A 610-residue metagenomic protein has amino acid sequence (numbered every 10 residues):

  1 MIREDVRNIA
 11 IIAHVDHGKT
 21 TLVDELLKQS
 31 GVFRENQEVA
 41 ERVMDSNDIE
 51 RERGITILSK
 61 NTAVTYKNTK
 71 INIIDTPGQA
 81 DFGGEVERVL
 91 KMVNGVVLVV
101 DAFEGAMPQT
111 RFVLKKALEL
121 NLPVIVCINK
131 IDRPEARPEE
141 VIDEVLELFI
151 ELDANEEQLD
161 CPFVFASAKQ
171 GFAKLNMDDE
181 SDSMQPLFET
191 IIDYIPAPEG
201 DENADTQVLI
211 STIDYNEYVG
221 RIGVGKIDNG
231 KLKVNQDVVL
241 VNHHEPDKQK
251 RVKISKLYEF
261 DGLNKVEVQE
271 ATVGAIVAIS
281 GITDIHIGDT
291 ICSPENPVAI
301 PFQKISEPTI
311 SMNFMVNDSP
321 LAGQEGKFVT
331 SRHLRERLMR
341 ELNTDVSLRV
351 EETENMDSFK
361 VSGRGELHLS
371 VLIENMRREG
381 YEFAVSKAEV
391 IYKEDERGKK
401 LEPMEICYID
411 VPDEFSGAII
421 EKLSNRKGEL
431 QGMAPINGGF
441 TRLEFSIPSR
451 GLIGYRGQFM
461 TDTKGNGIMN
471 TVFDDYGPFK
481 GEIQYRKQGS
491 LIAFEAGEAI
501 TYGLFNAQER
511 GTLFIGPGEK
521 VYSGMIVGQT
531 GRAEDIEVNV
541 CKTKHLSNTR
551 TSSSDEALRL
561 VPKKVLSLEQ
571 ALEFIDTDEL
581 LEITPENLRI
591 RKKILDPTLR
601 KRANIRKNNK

Functional and structural regions predicted by a protein language model:
M1-K610: Structural and coupling elements of P-loop NTPases
